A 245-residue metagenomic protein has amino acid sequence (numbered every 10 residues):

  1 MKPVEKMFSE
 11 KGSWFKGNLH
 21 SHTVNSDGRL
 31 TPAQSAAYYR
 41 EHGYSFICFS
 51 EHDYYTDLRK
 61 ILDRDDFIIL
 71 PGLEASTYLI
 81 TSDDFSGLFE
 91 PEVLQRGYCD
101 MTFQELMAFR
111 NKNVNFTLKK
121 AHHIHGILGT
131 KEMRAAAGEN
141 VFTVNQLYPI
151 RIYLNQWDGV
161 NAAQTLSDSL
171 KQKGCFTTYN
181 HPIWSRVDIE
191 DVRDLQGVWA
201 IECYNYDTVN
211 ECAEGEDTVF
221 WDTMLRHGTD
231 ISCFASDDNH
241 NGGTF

Functional and structural regions predicted by a protein language model:
K2-F176, N180, V187, D194 (+2 more regions): A metal-dependent hydrolase metal-coordination microenvironment
R186-W199, N241-F245: Substrate-binding cleft/loops of secretory-pathway carbohydrate-active enzymes
T223-R226: N-terminal acidic, glycine/proline-rich low-complexity segments
T229-F245: Short acidic/histidine-rich active-site segments
